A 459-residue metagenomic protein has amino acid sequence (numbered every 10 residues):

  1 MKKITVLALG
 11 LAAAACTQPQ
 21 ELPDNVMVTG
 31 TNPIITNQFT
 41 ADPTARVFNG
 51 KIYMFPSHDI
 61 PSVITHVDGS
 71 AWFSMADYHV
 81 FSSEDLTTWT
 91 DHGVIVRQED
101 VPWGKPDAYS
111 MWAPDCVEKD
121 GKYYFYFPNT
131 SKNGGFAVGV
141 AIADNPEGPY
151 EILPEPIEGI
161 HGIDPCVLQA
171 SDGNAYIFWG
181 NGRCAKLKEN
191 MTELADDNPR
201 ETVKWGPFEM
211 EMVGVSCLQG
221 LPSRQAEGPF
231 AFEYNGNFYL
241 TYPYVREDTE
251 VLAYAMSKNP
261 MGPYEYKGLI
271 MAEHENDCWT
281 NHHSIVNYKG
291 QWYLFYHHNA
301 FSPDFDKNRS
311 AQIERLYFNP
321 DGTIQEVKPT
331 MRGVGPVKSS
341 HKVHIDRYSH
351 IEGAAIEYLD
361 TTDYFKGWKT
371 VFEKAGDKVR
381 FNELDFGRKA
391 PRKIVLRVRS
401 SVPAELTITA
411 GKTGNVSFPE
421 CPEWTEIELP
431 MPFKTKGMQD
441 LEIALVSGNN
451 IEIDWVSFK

Functional and structural regions predicted by a protein language model:
M1-K2, G173: Generic cytosolic/nucleocytoplasmic N-terminal low-complexity/intrinsically disordered segments
K2-A8: Sec-dependent signal peptide recognition, specifically the positively charged N-region followed immediately by
L9-T17: Hydrophobic h-region of N-terminal signal peptides that target proteins for export in Gram-negative bacteria
C16-K459: Carbohydrate-active catalytic/glycan-binding domains of CAZyme proteins, especially the secreted or lumenal ectodomains
